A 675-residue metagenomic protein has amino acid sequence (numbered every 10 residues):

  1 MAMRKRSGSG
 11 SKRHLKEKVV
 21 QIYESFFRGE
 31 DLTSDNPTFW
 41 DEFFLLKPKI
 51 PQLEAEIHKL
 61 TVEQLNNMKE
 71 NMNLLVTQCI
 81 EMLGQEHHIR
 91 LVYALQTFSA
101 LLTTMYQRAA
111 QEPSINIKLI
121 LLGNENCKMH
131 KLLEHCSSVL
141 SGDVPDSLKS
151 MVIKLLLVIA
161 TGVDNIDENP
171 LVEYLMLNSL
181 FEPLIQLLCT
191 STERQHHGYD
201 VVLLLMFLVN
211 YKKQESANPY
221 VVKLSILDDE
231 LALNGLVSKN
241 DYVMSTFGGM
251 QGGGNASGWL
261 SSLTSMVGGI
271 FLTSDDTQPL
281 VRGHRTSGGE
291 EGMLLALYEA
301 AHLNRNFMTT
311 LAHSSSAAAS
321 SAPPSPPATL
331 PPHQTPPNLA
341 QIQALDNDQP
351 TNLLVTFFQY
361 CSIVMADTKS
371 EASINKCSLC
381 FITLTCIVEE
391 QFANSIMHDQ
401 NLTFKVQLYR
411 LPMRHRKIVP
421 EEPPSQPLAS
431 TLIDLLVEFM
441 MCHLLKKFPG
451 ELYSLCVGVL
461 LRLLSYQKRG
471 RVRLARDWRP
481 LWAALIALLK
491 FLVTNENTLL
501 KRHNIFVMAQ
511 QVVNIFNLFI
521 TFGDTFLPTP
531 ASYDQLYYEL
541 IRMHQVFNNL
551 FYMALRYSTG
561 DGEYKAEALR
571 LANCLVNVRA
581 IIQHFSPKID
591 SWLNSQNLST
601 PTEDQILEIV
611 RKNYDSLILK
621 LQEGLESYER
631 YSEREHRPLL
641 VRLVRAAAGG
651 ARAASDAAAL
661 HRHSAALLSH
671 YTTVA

Functional and structural regions predicted by a protein language model:
A2-M250: Long amphipathic alpha-helical scaffold regions
L15, N66-L74, N124-L132, E173-F181 (+6 more regions): Helix-boundary capping/turn motifs
Q21-S25, S245, S261, E608 (+2 more regions): Polar/charged alpha-helical tracts
F26-G29, T77-L91, E134-S147, P183-Q195 (+9 more regions): Helix-loop junctions that connect tandem helical modules in alpha-solenoid scaffolds
A94-M105, V152-D164, V201-K213, L297-A301 (+4 more regions): Hydrophobic residues within the alpha-helices of tandem HEAT/HEAT-like
Q107-S114, N165-V388, F392-R416: Alpha-helical repeat/alpha-solenoid scaffolds of the HEAT/ARM/MIF4G superfamily and closely related elongated all-alpha
Q343-L345, N352-S362, T368-A675: Eukaryotic scaffolding regions of large macromolecular assemblies
